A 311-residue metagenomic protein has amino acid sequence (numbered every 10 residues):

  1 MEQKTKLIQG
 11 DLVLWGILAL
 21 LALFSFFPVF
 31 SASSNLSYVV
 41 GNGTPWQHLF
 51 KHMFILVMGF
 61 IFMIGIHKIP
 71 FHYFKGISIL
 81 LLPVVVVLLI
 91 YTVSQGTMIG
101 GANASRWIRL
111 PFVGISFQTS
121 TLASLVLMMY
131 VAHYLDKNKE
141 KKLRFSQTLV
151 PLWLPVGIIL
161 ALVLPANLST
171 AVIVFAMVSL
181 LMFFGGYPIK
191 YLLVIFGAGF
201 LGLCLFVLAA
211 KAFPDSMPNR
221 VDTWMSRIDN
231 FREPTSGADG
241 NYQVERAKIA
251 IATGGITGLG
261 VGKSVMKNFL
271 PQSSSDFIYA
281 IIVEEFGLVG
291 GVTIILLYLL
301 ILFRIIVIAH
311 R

Functional and structural regions predicted by a protein language model:
E2-G16, L20-L21, P28-F30, S34-P165: Membrane-helix boundary/helix-loop-helix interface segments in multi-pass membrane proteins
K6-I8, T148-L149, G185, S236 (+1 more regions): Helix-boundary and loop/linker segments of multi-pass membrane transporters
V57, I79-V86, T148-L162, L168-D215: Hydrophobic alpha-helical segments of polytopic membrane proteins
I61, I69, Y130, C204 (+2 more regions): Transmembrane alpha-helix boundary/anchor motif
G101, S105-W107, I195-V292: Hydrophobic, glycine- and aromatic-enriched re-entrant/interface helices and adjoining loop segments
V131, L135, I228, I305-A309: Hydrophobic alpha-helical interface/terminus motif in multipass membrane transporters
K141-L149, Y191, I305-R311: Membrane-interface helix-loop-helix junctions at transmembrane boundaries of multi-pass membrane enzymes, predominantly
L288-R311: Hydrophobic transmembrane alpha-helices and their immediate junctions
